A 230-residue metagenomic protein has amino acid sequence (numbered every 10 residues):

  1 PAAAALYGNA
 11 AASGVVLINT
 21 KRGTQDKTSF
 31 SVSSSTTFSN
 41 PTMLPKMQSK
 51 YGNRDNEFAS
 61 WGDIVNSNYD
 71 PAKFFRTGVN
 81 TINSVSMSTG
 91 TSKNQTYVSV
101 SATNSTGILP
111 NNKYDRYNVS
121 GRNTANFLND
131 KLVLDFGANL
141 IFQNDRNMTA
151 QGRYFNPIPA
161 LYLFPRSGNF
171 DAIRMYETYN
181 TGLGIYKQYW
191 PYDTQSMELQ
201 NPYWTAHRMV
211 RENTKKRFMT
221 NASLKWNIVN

Functional and structural regions predicted by a protein language model:
P1-S31, N80-I82, T103-T106: A beta-strand signature from Gram-negative outer-membrane beta-barrel systems, especially the internal plug domain
G8-A12, N112-D115, A150: Short, glycine-/polar-rich solvent-exposed loops and beta-turns at beta-strand/coil boundaries
A12-V16, S49-K50, D115-R116: Glycine-rich, phosphate-binding/catalytic loops in enzymes
N19-K21, S86-G90, S99, R122-N126 (+2 more regions): Transmembrane beta-barrel domains of outer membrane proteins
T24-N68, I108-L109, N118, R122-M219: Surface-exposed loop/interface segments of Gram-negative outer-membrane beta-barrel transport/assembly proteins
R76-N94, V100-T103, Y117, P202-N230: Outer-membrane beta-barrel transmembrane strands
